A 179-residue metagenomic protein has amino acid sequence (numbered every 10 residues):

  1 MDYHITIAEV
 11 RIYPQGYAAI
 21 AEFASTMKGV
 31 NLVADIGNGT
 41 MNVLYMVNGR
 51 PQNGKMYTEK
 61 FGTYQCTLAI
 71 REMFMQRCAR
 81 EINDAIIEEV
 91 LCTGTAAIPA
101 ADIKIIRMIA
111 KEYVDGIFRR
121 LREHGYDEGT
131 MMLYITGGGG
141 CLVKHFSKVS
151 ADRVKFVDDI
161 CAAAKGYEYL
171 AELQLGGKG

Functional and structural regions predicted by a protein language model:
M1-V33, P51-Q65, R77, A85-G179: Nucleotide/phosphate-binding catalytic cleft detector across ATP-hydrolyzing and phosphate-transferring enzymes
A34-N38: Active-site-proximal alpha-helical scaffolds that flank and shape metal-associated catalytic sites
M41-Y45: Short beta-strand scaffold segments in enzyme catalytic cores
V47-G49: Solvent-exposed strand-loop boundary residues in beta-sheet-rich modules
